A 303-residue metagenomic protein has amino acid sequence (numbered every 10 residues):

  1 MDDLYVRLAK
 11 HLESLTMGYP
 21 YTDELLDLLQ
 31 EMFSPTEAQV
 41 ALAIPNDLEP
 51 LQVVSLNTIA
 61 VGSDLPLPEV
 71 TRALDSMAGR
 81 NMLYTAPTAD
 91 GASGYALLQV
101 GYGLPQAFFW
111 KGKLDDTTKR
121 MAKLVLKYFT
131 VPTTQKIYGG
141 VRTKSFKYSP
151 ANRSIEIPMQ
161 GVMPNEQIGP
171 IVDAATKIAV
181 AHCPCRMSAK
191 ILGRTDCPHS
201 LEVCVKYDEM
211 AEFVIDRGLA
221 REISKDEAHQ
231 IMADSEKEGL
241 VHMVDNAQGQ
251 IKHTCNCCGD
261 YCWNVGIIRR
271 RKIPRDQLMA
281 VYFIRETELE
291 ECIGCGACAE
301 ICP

Functional and structural regions predicted by a protein language model:
M1-D27: Long, low-complexity, charged/polar intrinsically disordered regions in eukaryotic proteins
E31, G62-L65, Y95, M243-I251 (+1 more regions): Ferredoxin-like iron-sulfur electron-transfer modules
F33-A38: Short helix-coil-helix linker/hinge
L48-S63: Short acidic, hydrophobic short linear motifs in intrinsically disordered regions
V53, M82-T85, N264-R270, A297-P303: Iron-sulfur cluster-binding cysteine motifs and their immediate structural context in ferredoxin-like electron-transfer
S63-G79: Short amphipathic alpha-helical interaction segments
G91-V131: Short, amphipathic alpha-helical interaction segments positioned at domain boundaries
F129-V281: Catalytic cores of enzyme domains
